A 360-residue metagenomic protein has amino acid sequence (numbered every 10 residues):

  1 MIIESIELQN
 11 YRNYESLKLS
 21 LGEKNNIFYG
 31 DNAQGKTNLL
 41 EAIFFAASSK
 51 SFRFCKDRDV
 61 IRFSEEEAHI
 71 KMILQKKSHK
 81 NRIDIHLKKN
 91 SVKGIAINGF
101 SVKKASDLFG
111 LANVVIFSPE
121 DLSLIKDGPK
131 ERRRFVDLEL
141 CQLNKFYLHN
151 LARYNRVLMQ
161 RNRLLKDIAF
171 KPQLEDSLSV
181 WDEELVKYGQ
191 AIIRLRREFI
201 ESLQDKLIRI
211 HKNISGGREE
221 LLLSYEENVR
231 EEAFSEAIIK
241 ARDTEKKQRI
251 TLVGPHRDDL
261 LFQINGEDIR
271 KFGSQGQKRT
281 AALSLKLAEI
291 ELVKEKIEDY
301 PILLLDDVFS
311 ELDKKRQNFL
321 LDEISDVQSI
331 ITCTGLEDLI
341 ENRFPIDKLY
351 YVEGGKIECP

Functional and structural regions predicted by a protein language model:
M1-D31, K171-I302, E311-K315, F319-D322 (+3 more regions): Conserved NTPase motor "head" modules and their coupling/switch loops across ABC/AAA+ ATPases, GTPases, and GHKL ATPases
K36: Conserved lysine of the Walker
F45-D57, A288-K296: Post-Walker A helix-loop "phosphate-sensing" segment adjacent to the P-loop in P-loop NTPases
S48-I125, P129-E131, L140-L143, Y147 (+2 more regions): Nucleotide-state sensing region of NTPase/ATPase domains
M72, Q328-G335: Structural recognition of the conserved hydrophobic beta-strand(s) that form the central parallel beta-sheet of P-loop
V102, S106-V114, S118-E183, K187 (+1 more regions): A conserved P-loop NTPase coupling/switch region
D306-V308: Walker B catalytic acidic pair
